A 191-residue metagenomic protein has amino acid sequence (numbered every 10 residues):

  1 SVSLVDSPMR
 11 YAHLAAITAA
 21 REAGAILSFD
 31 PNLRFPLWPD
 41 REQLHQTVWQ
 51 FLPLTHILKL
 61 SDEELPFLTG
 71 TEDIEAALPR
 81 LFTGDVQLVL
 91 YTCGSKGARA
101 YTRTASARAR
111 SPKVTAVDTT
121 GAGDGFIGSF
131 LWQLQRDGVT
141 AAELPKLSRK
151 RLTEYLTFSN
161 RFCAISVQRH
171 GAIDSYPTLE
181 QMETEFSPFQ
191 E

Functional and structural regions predicted by a protein language model:
V2-R80, K96-G97: Conserved beta-alpha-beta core of the PfkB/ribokinase-like small-molecule kinase fold
T18-E22, G70-E191: Conserved phosphate-binding/catalytic region of the ribokinase-like
